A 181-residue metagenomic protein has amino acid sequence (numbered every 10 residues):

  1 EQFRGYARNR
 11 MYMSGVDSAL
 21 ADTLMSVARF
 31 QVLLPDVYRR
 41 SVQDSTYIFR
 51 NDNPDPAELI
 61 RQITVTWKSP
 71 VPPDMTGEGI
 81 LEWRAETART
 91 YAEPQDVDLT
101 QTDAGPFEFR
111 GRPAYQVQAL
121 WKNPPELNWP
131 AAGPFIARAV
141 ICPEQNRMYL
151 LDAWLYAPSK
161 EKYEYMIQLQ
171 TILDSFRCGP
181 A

Functional and structural regions predicted by a protein language model:
E1-Y12, V32, Y38, M148-A181: Surface-exposed amphipathic alpha-helical segments
F3-D17, N53-D55, I60: Charge-rich, low-complexity N-terminal segments
M13-V42: N-terminal "mature-domain start" segment
T23, Q31-L33, I48, T64 (+2 more regions): Ser/Thr- (and often Asn-) enriched beta-sheet segments in non-cytosolic proteins
T23-M25, F49-R50, G105-F107: Short acidic-hydrophobic surface loop/beta-edge motif
P35-Q95, N123-P124: Secretory pathway targeting signatures of secreted, lumenal, and periplasmic proteins
R61, A114-Q116, R147-D152: Glycine-rich, often proline-containing surface loops adjacent to acidic residues and nearby aromatics that form
A88-Q145, K160-E161, D174, G179: Signature of long, low-cysteine stretches enriched in small and polar/charged residues
